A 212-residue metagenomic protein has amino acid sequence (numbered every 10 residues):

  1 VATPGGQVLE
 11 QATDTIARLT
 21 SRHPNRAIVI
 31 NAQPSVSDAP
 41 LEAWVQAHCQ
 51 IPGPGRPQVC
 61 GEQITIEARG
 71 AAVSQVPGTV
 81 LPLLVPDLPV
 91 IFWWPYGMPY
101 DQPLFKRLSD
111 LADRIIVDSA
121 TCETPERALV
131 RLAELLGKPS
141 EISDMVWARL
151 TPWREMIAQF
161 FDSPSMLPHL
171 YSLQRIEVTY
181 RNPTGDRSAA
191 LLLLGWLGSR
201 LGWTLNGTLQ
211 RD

Functional and structural regions predicted by a protein language model:
V1-D101: An N-terminal, globular interaction/scaffold subdomain
Q7, A71, M145, R181-G185 (+1 more regions): Conserved aromatic-histidine-acidic binding/catalytic patches
A17-V29, L84-V90, D110-I116, L135-S140 (+1 more regions): Structural alpha-beta junctions
D38-A43, Q102, R127, D186-A190 (+1 more regions): Short, solvent-exposed polar/charged micro-motifs at secondary-structure junctions
V59-T65, E123-A128, G202-L205: Short, surface-exposed, charge-dense and proline/glycine-enriched linear segments
A72-P168: Conserved, well-structured core segments that form the ligand-binding/active-site neighborhood of functional domains
L150-Q210: ATP/pyrophosphate-binding catalytic subdomain of soluble kinases
